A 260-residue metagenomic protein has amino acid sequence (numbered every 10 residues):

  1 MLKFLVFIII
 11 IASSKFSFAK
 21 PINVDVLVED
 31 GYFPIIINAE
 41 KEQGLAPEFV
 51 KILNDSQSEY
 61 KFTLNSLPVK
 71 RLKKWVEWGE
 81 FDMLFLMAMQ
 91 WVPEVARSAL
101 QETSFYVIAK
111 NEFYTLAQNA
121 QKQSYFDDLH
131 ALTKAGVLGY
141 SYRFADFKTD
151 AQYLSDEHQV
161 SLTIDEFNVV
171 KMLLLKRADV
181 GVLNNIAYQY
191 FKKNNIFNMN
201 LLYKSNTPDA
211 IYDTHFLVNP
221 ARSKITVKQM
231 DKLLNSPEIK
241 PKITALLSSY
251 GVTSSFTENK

Functional and structural regions predicted by a protein language model:
A19-A96, L162, S249-Y250: Extracytoplasmic small-molecule ligand-binding "clamshell" domains of the periplasmic binding protein/Venus flytrap
E29-G31, I108-E112, I196-L233, S254-N259: Periplasmic-binding protein-like
D30-F33, A39-I52, A117-L154, I186: Bilobed "Venus flytrap"/periplasmic-binding protein-like clamshell domains and structurally analogous long
P47-Q57, N119-A120, D127-T133, H215-Y250: Extended ligand-binding regions for polar small-molecule ligands
V50-E59, S104, H130, L138-T163 (+2 more regions): Ligand-binding cleft/hinge of the Venus flytrap
L64-L129, S141-Y142, K204-D209: Acidic, polar ligand-binding/catalytic clefts
K70-L84, E166-A187: Short helices/loops that flank or line small-molecule/ion binding pockets
